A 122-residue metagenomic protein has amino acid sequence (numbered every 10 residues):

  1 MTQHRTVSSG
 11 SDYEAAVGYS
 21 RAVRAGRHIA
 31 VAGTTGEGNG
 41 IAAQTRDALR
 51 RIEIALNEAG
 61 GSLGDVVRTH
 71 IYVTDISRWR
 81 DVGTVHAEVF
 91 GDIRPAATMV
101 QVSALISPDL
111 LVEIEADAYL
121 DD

Functional and structural regions predicted by a protein language model:
M1-D122: Short, polar/acidic, helix-capping and beta-turn segments at strand->helix junctions that line the mouths
